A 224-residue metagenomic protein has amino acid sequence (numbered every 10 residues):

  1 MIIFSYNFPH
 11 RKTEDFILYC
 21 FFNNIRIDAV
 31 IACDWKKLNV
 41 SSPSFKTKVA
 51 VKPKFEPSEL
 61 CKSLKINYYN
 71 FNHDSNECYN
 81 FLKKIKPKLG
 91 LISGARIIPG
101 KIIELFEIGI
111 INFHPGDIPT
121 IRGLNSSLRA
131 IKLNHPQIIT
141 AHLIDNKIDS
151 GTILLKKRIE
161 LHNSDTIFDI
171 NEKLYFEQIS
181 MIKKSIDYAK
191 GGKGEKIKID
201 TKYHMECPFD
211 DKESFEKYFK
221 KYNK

Functional and structural regions predicted by a protein language model:
M1-K224: One-carbon transfer enzymes
